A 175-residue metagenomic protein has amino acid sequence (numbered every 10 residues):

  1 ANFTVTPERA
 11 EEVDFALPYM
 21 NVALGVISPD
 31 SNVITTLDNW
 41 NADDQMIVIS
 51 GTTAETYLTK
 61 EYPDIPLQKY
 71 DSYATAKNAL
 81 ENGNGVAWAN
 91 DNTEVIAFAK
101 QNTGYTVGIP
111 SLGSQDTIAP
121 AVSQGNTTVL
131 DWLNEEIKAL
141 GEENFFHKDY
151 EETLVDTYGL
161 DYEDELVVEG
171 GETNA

Functional and structural regions predicted by a protein language model:
A1-W40, T106, S111-L112: Acidic, polar ligand-binding/catalytic clefts
N2-E12, E81-N82, V86-Q115: A ligand-binding cleft/hinge motif common to bilobed small-molecule-binding domains
E8-A10, T56-L58, T117-A119: A short acidic, helix-capping loop that chelates divalent metal ions and anchors anionic groups
V13-A16, N41, E61-D64, G83 (+2 more regions): Short, glycine/charged-enriched secondary-structure capping and boundary segments
M20-D30, I96-I137, D156-N174: Periplasmic-binding protein-like
N21-N78, A87, N92-I96, W132: Bilobed "Venus flytrap"/periplasmic-binding protein-like clamshell domains and structurally analogous long
T53-Y70, V107-I109, I137-A175: Ligand-binding clefts/hinges and TM-proximal coupling segments of bilobed small-molecule sensing domains
K77, E81, L130, N134-K138 (+1 more regions): Non-transmembrane alpha-helical segments in soluble domains of secreted/periplasmic/extracellular proteins
